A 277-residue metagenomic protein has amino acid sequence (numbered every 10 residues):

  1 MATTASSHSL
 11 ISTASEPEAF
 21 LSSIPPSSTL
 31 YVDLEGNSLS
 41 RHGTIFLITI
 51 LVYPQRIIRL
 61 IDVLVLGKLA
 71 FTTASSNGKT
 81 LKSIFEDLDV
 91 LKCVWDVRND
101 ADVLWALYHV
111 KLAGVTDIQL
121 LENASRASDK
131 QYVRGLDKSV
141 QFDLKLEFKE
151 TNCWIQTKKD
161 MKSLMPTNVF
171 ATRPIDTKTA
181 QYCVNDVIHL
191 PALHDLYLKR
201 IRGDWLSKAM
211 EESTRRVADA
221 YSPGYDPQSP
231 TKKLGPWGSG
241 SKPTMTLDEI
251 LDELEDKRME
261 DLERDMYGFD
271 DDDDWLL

Functional and structural regions predicted by a protein language model:
M1-L30, L34, V217, P243-L247 (+1 more regions): N-terminal accessory regions of nucleic-acid-interacting proteins
T4-R200: Conserved DEDDh/DEDDy metal-dependent 3′-5′ exonuclease domain
P25, F85, D89, S125-R126 (+6 more regions): Generic secondary-structure transition motif, activating predominantly at the C-termini of alpha-helices
K68, K79, P236-S241, F269: Intrinsically disordered, low-complexity regions
V169-M245: Mixed-charge, glycine-rich, non-catalytic linkers/tails in nucleic-acid processing enzymes
